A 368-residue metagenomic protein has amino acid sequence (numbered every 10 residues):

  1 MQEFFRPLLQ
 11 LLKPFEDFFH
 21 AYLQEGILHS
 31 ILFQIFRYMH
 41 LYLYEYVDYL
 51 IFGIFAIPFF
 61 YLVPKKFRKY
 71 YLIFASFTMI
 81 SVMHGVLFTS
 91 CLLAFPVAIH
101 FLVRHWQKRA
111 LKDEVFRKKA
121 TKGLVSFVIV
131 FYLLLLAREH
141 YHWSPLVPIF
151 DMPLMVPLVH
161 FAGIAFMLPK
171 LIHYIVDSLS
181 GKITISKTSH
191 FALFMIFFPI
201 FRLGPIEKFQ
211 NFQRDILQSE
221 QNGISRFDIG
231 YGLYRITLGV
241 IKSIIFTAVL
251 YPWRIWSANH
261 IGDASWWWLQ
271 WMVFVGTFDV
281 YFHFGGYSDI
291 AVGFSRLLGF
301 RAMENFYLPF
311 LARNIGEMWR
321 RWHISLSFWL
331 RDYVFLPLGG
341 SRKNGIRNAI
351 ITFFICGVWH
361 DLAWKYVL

Functional and structural regions predicted by a protein language model:
Q2-L368: Membrane-embedded transmembrane alpha-helical bundles that form the catalytic cores of multi-pass lipid-modifying
